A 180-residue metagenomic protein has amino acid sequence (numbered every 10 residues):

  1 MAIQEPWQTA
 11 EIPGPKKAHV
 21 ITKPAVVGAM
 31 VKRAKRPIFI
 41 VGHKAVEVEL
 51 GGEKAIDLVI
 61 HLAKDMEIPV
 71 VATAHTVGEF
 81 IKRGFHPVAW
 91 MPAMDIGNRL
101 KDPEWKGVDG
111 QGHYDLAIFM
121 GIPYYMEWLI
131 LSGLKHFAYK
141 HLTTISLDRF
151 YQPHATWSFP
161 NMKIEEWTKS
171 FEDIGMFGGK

Functional and structural regions predicted by a protein language model:
M1-A72: Cofactor-pocket helix-loop regions in the catalytic cores of large enzyme subunits
A2-A10, I122-K180: Glycine-rich, acidic loop regions that bind phosphate or pyrophosphate groups
H19-P24, M91-D95, E166: General structural signal for secondary-structure boundaries
H43-A45, A74-V77, R149-F150: Short, ordered loop/turn segments at secondary-structure junctions
G51-D57, D65, A72-H136, T156: Glycine-rich, anion-gripping cofactor-binding loops and their flanking helix/strand elements in enzyme active sites
I68-H75, T144-D148: Short internal beta-strands
